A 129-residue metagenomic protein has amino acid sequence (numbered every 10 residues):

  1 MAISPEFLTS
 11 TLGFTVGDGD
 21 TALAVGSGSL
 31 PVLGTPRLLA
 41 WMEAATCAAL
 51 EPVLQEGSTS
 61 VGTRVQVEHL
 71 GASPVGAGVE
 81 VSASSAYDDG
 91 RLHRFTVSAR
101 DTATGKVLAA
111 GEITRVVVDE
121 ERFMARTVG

Functional and structural regions predicted by a protein language model:
M1-G34, E51: Catalytic strand-loop segment that frames the active site of acyl-thioester-processing enzymes
P5-T11, R64, G78-E80, L92-R94: Intrinsic-disorder/low-complexity, polar/charged segments enriched in Ser/Thr/Lys/Arg/Asp/Glu/Gln
F7, P74-V75, S85-G129: HotDog/MaoC-like acyl-thioester-processing domains
G13-G17, E68, T114: Generic structural detector for well-ordered beta-strands
L33-R37, P74: Residues at secondary-structure transition points
C47-E80: Hydrophobic beta-strand-centered segment that forms part of the acyl-chain substrate-binding groove
